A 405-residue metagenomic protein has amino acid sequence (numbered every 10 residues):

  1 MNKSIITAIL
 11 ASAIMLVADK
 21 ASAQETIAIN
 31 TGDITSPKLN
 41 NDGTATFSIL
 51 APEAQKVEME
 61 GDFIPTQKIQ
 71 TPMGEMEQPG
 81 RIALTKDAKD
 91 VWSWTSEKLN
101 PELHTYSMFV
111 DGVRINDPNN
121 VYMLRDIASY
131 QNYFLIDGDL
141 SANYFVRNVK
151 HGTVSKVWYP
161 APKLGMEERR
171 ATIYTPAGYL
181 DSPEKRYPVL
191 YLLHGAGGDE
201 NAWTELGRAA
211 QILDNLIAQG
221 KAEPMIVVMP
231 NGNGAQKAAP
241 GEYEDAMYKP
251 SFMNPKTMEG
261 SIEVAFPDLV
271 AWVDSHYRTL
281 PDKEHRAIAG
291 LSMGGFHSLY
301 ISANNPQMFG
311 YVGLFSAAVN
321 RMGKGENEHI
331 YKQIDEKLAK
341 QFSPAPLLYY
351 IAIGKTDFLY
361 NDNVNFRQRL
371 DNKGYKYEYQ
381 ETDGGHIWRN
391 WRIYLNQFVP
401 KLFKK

Functional and structural regions predicted by a protein language model:
M1-I5: Positively charged n-region of N-terminal signal peptides that target proteins for export
T7-V17: Bacterial N-terminal signal peptides
A18-A23: Boundary at the C-terminal end of the N-terminal hydrophobic targeting segment
E25-T46: N-terminal edge beta-strand
L39-R81, T85-K405: Non-catalytic cap/lid and distal C-terminal segments of serine-dependent acyl enzymes
